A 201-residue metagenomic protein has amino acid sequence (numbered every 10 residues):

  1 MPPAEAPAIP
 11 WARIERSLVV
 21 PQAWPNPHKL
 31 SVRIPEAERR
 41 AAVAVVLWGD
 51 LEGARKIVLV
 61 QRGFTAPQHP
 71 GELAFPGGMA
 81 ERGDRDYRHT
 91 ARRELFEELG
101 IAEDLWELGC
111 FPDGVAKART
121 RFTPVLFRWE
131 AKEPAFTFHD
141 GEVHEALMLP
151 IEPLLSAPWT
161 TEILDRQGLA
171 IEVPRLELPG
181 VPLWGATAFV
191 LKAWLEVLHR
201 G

Functional and structural regions predicted by a protein language model:
M1-F75, M79-A135, L164, L169-G201: N-terminal leader/linker segments that precede catalytic domains of diphosphate-processing enzymes
F138-E177: NUDIX/MutT-family hydrolases
